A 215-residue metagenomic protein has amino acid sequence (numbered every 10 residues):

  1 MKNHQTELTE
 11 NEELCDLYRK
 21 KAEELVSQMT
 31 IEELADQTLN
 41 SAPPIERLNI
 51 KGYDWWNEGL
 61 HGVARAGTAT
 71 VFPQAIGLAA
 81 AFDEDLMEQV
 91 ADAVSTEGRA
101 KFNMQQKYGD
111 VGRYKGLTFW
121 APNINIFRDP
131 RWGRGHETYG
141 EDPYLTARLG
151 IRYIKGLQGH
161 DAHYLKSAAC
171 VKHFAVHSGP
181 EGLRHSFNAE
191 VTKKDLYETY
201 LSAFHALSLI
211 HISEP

Functional and structural regions predicted by a protein language model:
M1-P215: Glycoside hydrolase catalytic-domain context in secreted enzymes
